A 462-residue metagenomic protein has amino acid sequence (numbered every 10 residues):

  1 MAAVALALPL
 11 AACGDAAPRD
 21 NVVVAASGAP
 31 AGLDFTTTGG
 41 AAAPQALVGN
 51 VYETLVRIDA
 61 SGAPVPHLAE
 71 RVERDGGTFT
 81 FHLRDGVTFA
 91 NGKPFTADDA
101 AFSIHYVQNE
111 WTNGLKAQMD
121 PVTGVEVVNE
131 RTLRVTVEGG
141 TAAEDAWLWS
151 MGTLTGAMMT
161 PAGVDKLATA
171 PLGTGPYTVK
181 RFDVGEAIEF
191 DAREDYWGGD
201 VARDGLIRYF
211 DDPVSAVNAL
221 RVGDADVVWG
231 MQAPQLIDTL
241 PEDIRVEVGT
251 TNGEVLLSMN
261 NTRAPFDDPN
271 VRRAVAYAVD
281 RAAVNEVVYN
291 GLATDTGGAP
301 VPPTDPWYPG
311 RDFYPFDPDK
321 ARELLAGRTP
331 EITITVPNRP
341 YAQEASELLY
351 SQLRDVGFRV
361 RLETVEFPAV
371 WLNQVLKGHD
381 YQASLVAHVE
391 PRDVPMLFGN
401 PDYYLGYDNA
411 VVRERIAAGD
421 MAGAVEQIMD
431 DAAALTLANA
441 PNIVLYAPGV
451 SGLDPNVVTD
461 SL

Functional and structural regions predicted by a protein language model:
G14, R359-V370, M396-P448, D454 (+1 more regions): Extracytoplasmic/peripheral linker and loop segments enriched in polar/acidic and small residues with frequent Thr/Pro
V24-A25, G92, S351-D402, M421: Periplasmic binding protein-like
A26-G76, H105, L172-G173: N-terminal lobe/hinge region of extracytoplasmic solute-binding protein
E73, T78-T80, A117-M159, K180-R181: Surface-exposed binding/hinge segments that line and control ligand-binding clefts or catalytic entry sites
W149-D200: Gly/Pro-rich hinge or "lid" segments in bacterial periplasmic/extracellular proteins
R193-D238, R359: Ligand-site clamp/hinge motif
T262-T304, E344-A345, A424-A433: Periplasmic-binding protein-like
N290-L324, R339-E344: Structural transition elements
